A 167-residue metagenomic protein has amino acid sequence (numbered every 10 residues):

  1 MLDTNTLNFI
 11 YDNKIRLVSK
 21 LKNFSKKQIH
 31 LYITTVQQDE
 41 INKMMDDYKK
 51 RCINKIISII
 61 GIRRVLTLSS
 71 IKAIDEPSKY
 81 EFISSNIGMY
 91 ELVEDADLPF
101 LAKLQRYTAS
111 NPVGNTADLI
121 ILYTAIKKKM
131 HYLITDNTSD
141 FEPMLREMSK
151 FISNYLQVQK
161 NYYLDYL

Functional and structural regions predicted by a protein language model:
M1-R64: Short, well-structured N-terminal submotif of metal-dependent ribonuclease cores
T6, Q37, I120-I121, S139-F141: Alpha-helix capping/helix-boundary segments
Y32-I33, T67-L68, F151-I152: Alpha-helix boundary/capping detector
D39-I41, L68-K79, N161-L167: A short acidic, often aromatic-flanked loop/helix-cap motif at beta-alpha or helix-coil junctions that lines enzyme
M44-D47, R51, E91-V93, T108-P112 (+1 more regions): Short, flexible/disordered intra-domain loops and linkers
I56-I60, R64, K72-I74, P112-T116 (+2 more regions): Extended interaction regions within the primary functional domain
S69-Y132, T138-S139: Active-site neighborhoods of divalent-metal-dependent phosphate/nucleic-acid chemistry enzymes
N111, L122-L167: Acidic, PIN/NYN-like endoribonuclease modules and their adjacent C-terminal/linker elements
